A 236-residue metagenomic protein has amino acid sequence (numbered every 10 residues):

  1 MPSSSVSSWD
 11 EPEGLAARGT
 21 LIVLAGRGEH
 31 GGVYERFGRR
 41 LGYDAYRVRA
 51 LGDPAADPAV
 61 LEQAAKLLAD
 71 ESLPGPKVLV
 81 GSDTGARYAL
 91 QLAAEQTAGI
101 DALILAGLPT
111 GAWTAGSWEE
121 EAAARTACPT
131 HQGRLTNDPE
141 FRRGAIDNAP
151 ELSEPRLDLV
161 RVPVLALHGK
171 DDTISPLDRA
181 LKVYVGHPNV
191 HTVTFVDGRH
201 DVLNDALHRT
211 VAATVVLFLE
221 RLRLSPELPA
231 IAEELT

Functional and structural regions predicted by a protein language model:
P2-A56: Short, surface-exposed "cap/lid" segments of acyl-processing enzymes
L15-A16, D70-G75, L159, L222: Glycine-rich phosphate-binding loop signature in dinucleotide/nucleotide-binding domains
R36, Q91-E95, K182: Active-site signature of alpha/beta-hydrolase-fold catalytic machinery across serine- and Asp/Cys-nucleophile hydrolases
F37, P176-V185: Short alpha-helix in the alpha/beta-hydrolase fold that links the catalytic acid
P58-K77: Conserved acidic catalytic loop of the alpha/beta-hydrolase fold
V80-A89: Gly/Ala-rich beta-loop-alpha elbow adjacent to hydrolase catalytic centers
T97-L177, P188-V190, G198, L203 (+3 more regions): The alpha/beta-hydrolase serine catalytic core
